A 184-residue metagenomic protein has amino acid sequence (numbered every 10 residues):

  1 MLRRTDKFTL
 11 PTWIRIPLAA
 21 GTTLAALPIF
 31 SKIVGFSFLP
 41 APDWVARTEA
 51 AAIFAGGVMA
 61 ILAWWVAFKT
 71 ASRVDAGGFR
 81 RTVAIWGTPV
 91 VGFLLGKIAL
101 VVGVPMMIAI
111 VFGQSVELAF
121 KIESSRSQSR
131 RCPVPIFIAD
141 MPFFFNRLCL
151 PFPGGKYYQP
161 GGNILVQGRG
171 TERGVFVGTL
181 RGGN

Functional and structural regions predicted by a protein language model:
M1-F8: Short, Lys/Arg-rich, polar N-terminal cytosolic tail immediately upstream of the first transmembrane signal-anchor
T12-T70: Membrane-embedded alpha-helical segments of integral membrane proteins
A76-M106: Internal/C-terminal transmembrane anchor helices
I110-R130: Structural detector for short beta-strands of small beta-barrel domains
S127-D140: Short aromatic-glycine-enriched beta-strand elements
F143-Y157: Beta-strand/loop nucleic-acid-binding surfaces
Y157-G178: Flexible glycine-rich surface loops and low-complexity tracts that mediate binding to linear polymers
T179-N184: Short, compositionally biased
